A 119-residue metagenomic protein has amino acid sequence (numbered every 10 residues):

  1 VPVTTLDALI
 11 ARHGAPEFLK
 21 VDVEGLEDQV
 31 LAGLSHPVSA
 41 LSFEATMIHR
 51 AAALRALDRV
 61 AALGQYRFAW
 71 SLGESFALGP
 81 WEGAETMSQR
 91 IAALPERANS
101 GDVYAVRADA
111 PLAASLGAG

Functional and structural regions predicted by a protein language model:
V1-V3: Alpha-helix-centered segments that form part of catalytic cores
A8-G119: Conserved acidic-Pro-Pro-aromatic motif
